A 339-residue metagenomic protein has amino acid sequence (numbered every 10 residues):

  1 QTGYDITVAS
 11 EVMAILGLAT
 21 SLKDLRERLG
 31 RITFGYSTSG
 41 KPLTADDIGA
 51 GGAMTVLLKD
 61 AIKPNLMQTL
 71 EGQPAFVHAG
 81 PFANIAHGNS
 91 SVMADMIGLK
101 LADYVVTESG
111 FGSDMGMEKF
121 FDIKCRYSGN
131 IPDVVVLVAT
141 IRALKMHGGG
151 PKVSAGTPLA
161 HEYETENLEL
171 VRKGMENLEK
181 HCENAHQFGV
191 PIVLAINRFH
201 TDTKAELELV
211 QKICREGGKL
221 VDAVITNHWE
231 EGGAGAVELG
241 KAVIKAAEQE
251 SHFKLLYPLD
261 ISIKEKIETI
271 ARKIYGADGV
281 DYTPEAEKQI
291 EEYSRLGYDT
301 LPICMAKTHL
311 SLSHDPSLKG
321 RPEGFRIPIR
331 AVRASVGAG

Functional and structural regions predicted by a protein language model:
Q1-G339: Flexible phosphate-sensing "switch/lid" loops adjacent to ATP/NTP-binding sites across phosphate-transfer
